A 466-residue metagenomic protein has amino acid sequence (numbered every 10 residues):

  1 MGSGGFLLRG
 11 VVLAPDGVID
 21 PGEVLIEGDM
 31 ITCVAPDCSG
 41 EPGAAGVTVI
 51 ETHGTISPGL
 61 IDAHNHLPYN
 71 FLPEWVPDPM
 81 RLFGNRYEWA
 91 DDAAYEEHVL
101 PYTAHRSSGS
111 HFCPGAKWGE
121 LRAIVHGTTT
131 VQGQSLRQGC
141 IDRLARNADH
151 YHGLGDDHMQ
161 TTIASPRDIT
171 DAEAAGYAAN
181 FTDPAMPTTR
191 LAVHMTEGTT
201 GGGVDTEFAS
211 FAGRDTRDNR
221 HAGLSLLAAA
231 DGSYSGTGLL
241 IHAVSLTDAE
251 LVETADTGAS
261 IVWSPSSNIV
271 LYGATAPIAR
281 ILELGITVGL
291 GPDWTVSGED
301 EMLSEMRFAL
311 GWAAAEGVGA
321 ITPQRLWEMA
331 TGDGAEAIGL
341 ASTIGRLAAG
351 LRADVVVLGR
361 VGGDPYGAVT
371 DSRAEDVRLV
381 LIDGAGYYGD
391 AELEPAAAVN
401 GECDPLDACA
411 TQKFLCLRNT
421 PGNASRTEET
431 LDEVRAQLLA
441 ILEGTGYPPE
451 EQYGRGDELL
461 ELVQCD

Functional and structural regions predicted by a protein language model:
M1-G43, N65-V131, S135-G155, M195 (+1 more regions): Active-site microenvironment of metallo-dependent hydrolases
C38-S57: Active-site metal-binding motif and surrounding structural segment of the metallo-beta-lactamase
G59-N65: Metallo-beta-lactamase
F71-F112, H152-G155, T199-T237, S260 (+2 more regions): Active-site gating loops and adjacent loop-to-helix segments of metal-dependent hydrolytic enzymes
T128-G236: Metal-coordinating catalytic core of metallo-dependent amide/deamination hydrolases
P187, Y234-T237, E253-V262, E283-V288: Glycine-enriched alpha-helix->loop->beta-strand junction motifs that scaffold or abut catalytic
N219, L224-T237, A274-R360, D371-G386: His/Asp/Glu-enriched, well-ordered alpha-helical/loop segment that forms or immediately abuts the divalent-metal
T237-T247, W263-V270: Catalytic beta/alpha-barrel core
